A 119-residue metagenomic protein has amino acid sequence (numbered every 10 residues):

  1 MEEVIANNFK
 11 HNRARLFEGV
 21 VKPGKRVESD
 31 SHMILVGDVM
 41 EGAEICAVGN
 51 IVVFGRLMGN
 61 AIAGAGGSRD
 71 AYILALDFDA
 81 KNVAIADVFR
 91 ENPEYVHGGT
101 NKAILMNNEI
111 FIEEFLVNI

Functional and structural regions predicted by a protein language model:
M1-P23, G64, R69-I119: Intrinsically disordered, low-complexity terminal regions
E18, P23-G24, D30, V36: A short, contiguous structural element within a folded domain that forms the immediate neighborhood of a functional site
V21-G24, V39-E44, A61-G64: Short, T/G/N/S-enriched strand-turn elements that build extracellular solenoid repeat scaffolds
R26-E28, E44-C46, I104: Well-ordered beta-strand positions
I34, E41, V52, G59: Short, catalytically relevant binding-site loops at active-site mouths
D38, R56-L57, V88, F115: Surface loops and adjacent helix of pleckstrin homology
I45, G55-R56, A71, F78: Extracellular beta-helix/beta-solenoid repeat scaffolds
